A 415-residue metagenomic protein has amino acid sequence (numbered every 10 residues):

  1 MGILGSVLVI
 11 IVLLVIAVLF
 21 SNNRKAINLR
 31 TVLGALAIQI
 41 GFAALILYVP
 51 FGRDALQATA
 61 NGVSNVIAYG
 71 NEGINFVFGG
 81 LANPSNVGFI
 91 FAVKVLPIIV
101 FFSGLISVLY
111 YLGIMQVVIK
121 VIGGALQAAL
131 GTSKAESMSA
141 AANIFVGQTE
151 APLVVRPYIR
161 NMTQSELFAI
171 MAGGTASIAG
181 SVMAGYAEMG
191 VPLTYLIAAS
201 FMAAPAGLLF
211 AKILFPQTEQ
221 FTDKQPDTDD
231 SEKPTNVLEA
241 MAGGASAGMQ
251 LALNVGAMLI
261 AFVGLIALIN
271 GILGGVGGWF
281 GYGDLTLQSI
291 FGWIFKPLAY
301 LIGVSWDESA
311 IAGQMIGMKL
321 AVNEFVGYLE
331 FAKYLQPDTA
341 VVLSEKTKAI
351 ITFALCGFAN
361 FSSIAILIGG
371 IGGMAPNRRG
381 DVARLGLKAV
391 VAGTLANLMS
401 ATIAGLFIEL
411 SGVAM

Functional and structural regions predicted by a protein language model:
M1-A92, E239-A242, L259-I269, A375-P376 (+1 more regions): N-terminal alpha-helical transmembrane segments of multi-pass membrane transport and channel/translocase proteins
M1-I11, K94, L285-T286, I351-S363: Structural signature of hydrophobic alpha-helical transmembrane segments
V9-F20, A35-L47, I99-V108, S177-G185 (+5 more regions): Hydrophobic core segments of alpha-helical transmembrane domains in multi-pass membrane transport and ion-translocation
L45-V77, F221-D223, I269-I294, D307-M315: Interfacial/capping segments of alpha-helical transmembrane domains
Y69-T132: Hydrophobic alpha-helical hairpins/lids featuring a short glycine-rich hinge
Q127-A187, A312-I403: Alpha-helical membrane segments and immediately flanking helix-loop junctions that form or couple to the substrate/ion
F201-L251: Long, contiguous bundles of hydrophobic transmembrane helices that form the permeation core of multi-pass
S246-T339: Transmembrane helical segments that form the transport core of multi-pass membrane transport proteins
